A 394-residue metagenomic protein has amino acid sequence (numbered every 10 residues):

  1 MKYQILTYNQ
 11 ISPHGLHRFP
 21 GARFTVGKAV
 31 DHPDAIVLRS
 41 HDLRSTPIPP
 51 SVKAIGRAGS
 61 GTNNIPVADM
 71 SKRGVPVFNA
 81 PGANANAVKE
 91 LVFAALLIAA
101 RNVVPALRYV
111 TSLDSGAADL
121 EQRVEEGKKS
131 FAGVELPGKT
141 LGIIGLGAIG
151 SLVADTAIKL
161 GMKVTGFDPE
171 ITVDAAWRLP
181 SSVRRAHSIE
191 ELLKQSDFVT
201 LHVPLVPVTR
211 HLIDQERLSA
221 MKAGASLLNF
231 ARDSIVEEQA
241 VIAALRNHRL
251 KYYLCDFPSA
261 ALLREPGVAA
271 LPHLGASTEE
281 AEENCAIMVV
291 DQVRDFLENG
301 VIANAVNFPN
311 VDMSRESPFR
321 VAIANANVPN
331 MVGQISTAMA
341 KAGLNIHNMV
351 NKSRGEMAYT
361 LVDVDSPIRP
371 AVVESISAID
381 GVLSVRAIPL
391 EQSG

Functional and structural regions predicted by a protein language model:
M1-A80, K194, D214-E216, A220 (+3 more regions): An N-terminal-biased, well-structured beta-alpha scaffold segment characteristic of Rossmann-like dinucleotide-binding
R44-T46, P169-L262, S277: Rossmann-like adenosine-cofactor binding region
P81-T140, E298-V306: Phosphate-binding beta-alpha-beta segment of Rossmann-like dinucleotide-binding domains, i.e., the NAD(P)
K89-R108, D155-M162, I287-V301, S336-A340 (+1 more regions): Oxidoreductase and adenylate-handling cofactor-binding alpha/beta cores
L146-G147: Glycine-rich Rossmann-fold phosphate-binding loop(s) that bind the pyrophosphate of adenine dinucleotide cofactors
G150-S151: N-terminal Rossmann-fold NAD(P) dinucleotide-binding loop
S219, A223-R315, A326, Y359 (+3 more regions): Rossmann-like dinucleotide-binding domain for NAD(H)/NADP(H)
A303, N307-G394: A conserved regulatory-domain signal marking ACT and ACT-like small-molecule sensing domains and adjacent regulatory
